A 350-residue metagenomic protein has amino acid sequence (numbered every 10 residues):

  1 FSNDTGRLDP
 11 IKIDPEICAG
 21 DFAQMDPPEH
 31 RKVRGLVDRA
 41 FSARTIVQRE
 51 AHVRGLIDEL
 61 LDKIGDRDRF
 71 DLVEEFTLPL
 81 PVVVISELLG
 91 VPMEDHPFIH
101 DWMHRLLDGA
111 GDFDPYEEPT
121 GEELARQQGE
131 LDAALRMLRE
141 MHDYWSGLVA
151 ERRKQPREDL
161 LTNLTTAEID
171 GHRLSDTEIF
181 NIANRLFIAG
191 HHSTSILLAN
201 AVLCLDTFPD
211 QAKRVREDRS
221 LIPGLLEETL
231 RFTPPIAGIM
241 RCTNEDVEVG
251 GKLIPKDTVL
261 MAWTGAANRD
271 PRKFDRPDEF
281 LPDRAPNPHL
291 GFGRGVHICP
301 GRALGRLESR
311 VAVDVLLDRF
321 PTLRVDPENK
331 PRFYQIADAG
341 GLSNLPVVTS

Functional and structural regions predicted by a protein language model:
F1-S350: Cytochrome P450
